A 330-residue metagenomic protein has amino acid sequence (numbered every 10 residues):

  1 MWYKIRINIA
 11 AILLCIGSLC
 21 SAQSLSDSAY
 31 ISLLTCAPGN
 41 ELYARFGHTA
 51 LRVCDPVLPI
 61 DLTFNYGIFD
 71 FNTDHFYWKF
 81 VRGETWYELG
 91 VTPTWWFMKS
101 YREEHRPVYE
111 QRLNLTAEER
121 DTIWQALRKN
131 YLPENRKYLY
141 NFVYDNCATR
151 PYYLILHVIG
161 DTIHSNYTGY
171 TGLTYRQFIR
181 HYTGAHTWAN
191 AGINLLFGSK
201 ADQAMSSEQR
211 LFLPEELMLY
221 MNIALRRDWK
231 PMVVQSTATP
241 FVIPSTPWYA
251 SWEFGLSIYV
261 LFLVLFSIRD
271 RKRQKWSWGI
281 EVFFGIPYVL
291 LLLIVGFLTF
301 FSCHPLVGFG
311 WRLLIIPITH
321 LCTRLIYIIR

Functional and structural regions predicted by a protein language model:
M1-S24: Bacterial Sec-dependent N-terminal signal peptides
W2-I5, I9, T116, H186 (+1 more regions): Intrinsic-disorder-associated interaction segments
I7, D61-T63, E110-R112: Well-ordered beta-strand positions in beta-sheet-rich domains
D27-R106: Glycine-rich catalytic cores of cysteine/serine-nucleophile enzymes that process amide/ester linkages in cell-envelope
D70-D161: A cross-kingdom signal targeting lumenal/periplasmic-facing segments of multi-pass membrane and secretory-pathway
K129-I326, R330: Activation targets extended, charge/polar-rich intrinsically disordered C-terminal tails
